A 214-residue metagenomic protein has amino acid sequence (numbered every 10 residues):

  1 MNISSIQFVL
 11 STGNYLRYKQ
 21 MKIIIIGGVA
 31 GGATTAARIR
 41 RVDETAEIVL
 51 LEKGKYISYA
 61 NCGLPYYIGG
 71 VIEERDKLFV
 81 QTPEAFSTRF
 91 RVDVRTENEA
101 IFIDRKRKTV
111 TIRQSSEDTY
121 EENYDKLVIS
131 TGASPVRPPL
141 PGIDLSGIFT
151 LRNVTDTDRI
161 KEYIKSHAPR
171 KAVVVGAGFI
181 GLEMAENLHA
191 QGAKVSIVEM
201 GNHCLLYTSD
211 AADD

Functional and structural regions predicted by a protein language model:
Q7, Q20-I24, E84-V175: FAD-binding core/adjacent interface of flavoenzyme oxidoreductases
M21-V92, N187-L206: Beta1-alpha1 glycine-rich phosphate/pyrophosphate-binding loop at the start of Rossmann-like nucleotide-binding domains
V29-A33, K55, A133-P135, T155 (+1 more regions): Residue-level detector of alpha-helix initiation sites
K161-L205: Rossmann-like NAD(P)H-binding beta-loop-alpha module
Y207-A212: Conserved small/polar residues in nucleotide/adenosyl-binding loops
